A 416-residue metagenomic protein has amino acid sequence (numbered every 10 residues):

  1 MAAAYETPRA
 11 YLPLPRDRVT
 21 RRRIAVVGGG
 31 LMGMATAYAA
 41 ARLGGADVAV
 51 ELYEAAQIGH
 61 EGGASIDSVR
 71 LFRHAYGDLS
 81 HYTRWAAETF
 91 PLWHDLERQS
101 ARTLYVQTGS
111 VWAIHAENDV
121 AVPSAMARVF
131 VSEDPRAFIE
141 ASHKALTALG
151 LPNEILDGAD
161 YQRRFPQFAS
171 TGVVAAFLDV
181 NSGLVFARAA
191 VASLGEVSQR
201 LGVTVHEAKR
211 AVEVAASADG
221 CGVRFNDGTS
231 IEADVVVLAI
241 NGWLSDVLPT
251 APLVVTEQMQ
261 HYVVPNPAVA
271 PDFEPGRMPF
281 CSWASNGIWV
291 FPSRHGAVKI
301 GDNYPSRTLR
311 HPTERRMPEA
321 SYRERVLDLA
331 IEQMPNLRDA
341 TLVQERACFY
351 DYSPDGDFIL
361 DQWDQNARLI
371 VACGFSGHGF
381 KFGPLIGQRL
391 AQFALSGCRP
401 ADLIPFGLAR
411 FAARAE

Functional and structural regions predicted by a protein language model:
M1-I24, R42-V48: Extreme N-terminal leader/targeting segments of oxidoreductases
A2-A4, E117-L201, H206-E207, E213-D219 (+1 more regions): Flavin (FAD/FMN) cofactor-binding and adjacent substrate-gating region of FAD-dependent oxidoreductase domains
G28-M34: Glycine-rich Rossmann-fold phosphate-binding loop(s) that bind the pyrophosphate of adenine dinucleotide cofactors
Y38-L43, A101-W112, S230-V235, G242-A367: Active-site substrate-recognition segment that forms the wall of the catalytic cavity or substrate channel
A41-A64: Glycine-rich FAD pyrophosphate-binding loop
V69-R164, G287-I288: Dinucleotide-binding Rossmann-like beta1-alpha1 core, especially the glycine-rich loop that anchors the ADP
S182-V269: Predominantly flavin-linked oxidoreductase catalytic cores and closely associated redox partners
I331-E416: C-terminal catalytic lobe of FAD-dependent flavoproteins
